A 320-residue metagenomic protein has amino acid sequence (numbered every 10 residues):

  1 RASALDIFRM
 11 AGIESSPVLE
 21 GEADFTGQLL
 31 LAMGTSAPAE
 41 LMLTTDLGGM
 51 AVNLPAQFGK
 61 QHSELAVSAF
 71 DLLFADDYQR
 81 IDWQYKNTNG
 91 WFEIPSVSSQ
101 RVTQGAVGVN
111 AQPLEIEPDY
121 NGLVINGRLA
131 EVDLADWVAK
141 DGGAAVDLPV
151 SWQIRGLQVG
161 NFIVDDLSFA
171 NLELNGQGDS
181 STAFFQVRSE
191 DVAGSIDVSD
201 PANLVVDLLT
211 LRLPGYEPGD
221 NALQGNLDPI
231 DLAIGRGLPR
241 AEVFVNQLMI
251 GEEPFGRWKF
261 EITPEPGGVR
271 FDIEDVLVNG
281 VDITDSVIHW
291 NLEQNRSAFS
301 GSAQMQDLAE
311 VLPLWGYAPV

Functional and structural regions predicted by a protein language model:
R1-R80, P95-V278, D282-V320: Membrane-proximal interfacial segments on either side of biological membranes
Y85-N89: Central antiparallel beta-sheet cores of small beta-barrel/beta-sandwich binding domains
